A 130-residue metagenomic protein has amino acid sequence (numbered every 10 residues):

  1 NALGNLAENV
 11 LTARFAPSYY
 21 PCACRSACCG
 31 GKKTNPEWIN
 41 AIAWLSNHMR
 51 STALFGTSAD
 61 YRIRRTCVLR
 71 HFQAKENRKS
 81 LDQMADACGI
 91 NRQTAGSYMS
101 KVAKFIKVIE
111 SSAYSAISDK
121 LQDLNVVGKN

Functional and structural regions predicted by a protein language model:
N1-N77, L81-Q83: Short basic alpha-helical hairpin corresponding to helix-turn-helix/winged-helix-like nucleic-acid-binding
F15, Y98-I106, E110: DNA major-groove recognition helix of helix-turn-helix
Y20, C24, V108-S111, S115: Charged, solvent-exposed alpha-helical segments that act as regulatory interaction surfaces
R25, E37, E110-S111, L121: Alpha-helix boundary/capping detector
S80-I90, A95: Short alpha-helical "recognition helix" segments of helix-turn-helix
A95-S100, V126-N130: Long, charge-rich, low-complexity alpha-helical segments
S112-N130: Intrinsically disordered, low-complexity basic tails/linkers immediately adjacent to helix-turn-helix/homeobox/MYB/SANT
